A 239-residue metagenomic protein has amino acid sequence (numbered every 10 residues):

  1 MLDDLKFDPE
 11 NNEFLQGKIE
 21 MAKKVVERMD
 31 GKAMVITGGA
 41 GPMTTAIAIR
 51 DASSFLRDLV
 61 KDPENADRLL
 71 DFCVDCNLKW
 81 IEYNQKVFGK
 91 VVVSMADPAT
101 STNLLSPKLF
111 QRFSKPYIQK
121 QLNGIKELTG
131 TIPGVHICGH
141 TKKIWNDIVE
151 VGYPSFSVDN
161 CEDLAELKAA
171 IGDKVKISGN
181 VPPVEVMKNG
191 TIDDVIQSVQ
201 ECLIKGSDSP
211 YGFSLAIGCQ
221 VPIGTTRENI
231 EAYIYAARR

Functional and structural regions predicted by a protein language model:
M1-F7: A contiguous, low-structure linker/loop signature
F7-R239: Active-site loop segments of alpha/beta catalytic cores
